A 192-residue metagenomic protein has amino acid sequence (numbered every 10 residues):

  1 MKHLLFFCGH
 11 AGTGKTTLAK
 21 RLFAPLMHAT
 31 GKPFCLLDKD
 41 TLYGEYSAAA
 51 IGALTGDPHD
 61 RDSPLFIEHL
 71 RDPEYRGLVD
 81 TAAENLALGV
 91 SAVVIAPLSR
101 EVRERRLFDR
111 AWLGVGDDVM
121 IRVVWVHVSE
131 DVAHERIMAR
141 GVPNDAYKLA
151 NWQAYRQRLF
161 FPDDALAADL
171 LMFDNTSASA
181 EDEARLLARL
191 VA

Functional and structural regions predicted by a protein language model:
F7: Hydrophobic anchor at the beta1->P-loop junction of P-loop NTPases
H10: P-loop (Walker A) phosphate-binding loop of NTP-binding proteins
T13: ATP-binding Walker
T16: Walker A/P-loop
F23-P73: Conserved substrate/cofactor phosphate-moiety recognition/catalytic segment in nucleotide-dependent phosphotransferases
F66-D117: Glycine-rich phosphate-binding loop used to anchor ATP phosphates in small-molecule kinases, encompassing both
G116-I137: Conserved phosphate-donor/acceptor-positioning beta-strand/loop module used by diverse small-molecule
E135-L186: Small-molecule kinase domains that catalyze NTP-dependent phosphoryl transfer to phosphate-bearing small molecules
